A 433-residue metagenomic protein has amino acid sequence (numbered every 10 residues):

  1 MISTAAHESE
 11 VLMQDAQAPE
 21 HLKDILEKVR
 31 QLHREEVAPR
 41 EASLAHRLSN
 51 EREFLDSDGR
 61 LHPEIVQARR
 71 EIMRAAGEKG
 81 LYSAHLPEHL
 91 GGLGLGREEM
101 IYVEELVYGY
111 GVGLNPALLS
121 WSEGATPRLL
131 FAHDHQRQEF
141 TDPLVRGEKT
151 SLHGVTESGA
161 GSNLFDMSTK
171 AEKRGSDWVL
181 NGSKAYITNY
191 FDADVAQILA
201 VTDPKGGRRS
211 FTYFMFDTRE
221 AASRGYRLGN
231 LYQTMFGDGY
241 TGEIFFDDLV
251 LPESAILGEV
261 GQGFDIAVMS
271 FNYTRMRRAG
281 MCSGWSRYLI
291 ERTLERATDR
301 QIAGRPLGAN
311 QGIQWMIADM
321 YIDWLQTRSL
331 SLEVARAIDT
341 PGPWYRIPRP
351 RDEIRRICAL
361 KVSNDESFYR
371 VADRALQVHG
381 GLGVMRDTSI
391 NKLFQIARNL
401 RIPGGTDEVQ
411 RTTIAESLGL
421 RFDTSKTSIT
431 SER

Functional and structural regions predicted by a protein language model:
I2-Y110, L114-P116, F131-Q136, P143-E148 (+3 more regions): Alpha-helical interface subdomain recognition
L119-A125: Short, conserved phosphate-binding/catalytic loop or strand-edge motifs used in phosphoryl-/nucleotidyl-transfer
T126-D134, H153, K205: Flexible, glycine-rich active-site loops centered on histidine and acidic residues that chelate a metal or position
G147-V155, L199: A short, Trp-centered hydrophobic/proline-enriched beta-strand micro-motif
G159-S162, Y186-N189, D203-K205, Y232-Y240: Short Gly/Pro-enriched turn/cap motifs at secondary-structure boundaries
D166, A221-V250: Flexible, small-/acidic-enriched active-site or ligand-binding loops
N181-Y226: A short core secondary-structure module
D248-I266: Long, acidic (Asp/Glu-rich), low-complexity accessory segments flanking structured domains
